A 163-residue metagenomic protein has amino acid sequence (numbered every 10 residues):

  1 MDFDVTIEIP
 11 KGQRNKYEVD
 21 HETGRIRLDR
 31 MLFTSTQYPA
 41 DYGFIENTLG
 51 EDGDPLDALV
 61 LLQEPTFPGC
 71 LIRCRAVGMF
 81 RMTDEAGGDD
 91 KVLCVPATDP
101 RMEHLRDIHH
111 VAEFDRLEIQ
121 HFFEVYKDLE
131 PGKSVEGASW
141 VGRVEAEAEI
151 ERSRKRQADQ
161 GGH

Functional and structural regions predicted by a protein language model:
M1-H163: Hydrophobic N-terminal alpha-helices or hydrophobic patches in metabolic proteins across all domains of life
